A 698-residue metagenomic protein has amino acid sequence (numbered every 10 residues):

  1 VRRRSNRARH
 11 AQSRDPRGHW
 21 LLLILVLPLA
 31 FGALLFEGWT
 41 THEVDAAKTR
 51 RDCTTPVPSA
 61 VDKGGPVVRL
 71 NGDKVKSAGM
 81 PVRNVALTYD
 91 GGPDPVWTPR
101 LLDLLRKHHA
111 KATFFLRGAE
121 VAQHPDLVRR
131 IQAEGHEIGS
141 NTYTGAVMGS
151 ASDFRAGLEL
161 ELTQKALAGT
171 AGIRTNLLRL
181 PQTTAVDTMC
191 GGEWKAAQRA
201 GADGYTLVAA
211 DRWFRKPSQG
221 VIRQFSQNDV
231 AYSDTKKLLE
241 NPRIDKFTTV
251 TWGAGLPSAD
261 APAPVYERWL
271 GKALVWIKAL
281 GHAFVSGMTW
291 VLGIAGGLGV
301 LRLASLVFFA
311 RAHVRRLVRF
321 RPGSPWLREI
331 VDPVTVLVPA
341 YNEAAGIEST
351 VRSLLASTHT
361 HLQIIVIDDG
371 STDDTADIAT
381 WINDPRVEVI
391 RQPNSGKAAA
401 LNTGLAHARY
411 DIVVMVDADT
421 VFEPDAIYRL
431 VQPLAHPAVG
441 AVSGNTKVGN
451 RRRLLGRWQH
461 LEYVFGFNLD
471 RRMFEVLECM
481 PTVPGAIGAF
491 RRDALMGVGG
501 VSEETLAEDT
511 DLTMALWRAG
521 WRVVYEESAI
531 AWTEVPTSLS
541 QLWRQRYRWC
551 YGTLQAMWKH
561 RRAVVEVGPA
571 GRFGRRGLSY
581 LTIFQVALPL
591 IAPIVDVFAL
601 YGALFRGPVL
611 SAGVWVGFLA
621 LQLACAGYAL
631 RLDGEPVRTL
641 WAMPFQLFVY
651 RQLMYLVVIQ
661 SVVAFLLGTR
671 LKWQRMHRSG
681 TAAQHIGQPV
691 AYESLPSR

Functional and structural regions predicted by a protein language model:
R2-L87, D94-L102, K107, L238-V275 (+1 more regions): N-terminal pre-catalytic segment of deacetylase/amide-hydrolase enzymes
K48-C53, G65-M80, V307-H361: N-terminal signal-anchor transmembrane helix
T49-R155, E159-L162, A166-R174: Active-site beta->alpha N-cap acidic-glycine motif
G145-P242, V250-A254: Catalytic domains of cell-wall/extracellular-matrix polysaccharide-remodeling enzymes, centered on de-N-acetylation
G297, L301, V307-R328, Y580-L667: Membrane-embedded multi-pass helical conduit in multi-pass membrane proteins, especially envelope-biosynthetic
E348-S349, D373-W381, D425: Acidic helix N-cap motif at the loop->helix transition within catalytic regions of sugar-transfer enzymes
S353, T360, D368-D377, S395: A conserved acidic beta->alpha catalytic loop
P393-N394, A398-A406, Y410-D411, V416 (+4 more regions): Long helical/loop segments within the catalytic core of UDP-sugar-dependent glycosyltransferases, especially the large
